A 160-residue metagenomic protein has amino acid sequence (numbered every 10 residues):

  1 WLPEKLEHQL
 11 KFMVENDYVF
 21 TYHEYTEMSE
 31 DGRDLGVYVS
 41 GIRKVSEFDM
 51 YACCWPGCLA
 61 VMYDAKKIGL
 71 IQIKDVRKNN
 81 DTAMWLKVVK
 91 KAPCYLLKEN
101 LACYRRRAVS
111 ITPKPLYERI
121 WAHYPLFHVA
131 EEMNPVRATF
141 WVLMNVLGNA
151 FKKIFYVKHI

Functional and structural regions predicted by a protein language model:
W1: Segments that shape or occlude catalytic/ligand-binding pockets
E4, H8-F12, A83-K87, A122-L126: Alpha-helical elements of Rossmann-like donor-binding domains used by nucleotide-donor carbohydrate transfer enzymes
E4-L35: Conserved donor NDP-sugar-binding/catalytic core segment of glycosyltransferases
K11-E15, I73, K90, V129-E132: Secondary-structure boundary motif
F20-H23, G36-E118: Conserved nucleotide-sugar donor-binding catalytic segment
P113-I160: Non-catalytic, C-terminal membrane-associated alpha-helical segments of glycosyltransferases
